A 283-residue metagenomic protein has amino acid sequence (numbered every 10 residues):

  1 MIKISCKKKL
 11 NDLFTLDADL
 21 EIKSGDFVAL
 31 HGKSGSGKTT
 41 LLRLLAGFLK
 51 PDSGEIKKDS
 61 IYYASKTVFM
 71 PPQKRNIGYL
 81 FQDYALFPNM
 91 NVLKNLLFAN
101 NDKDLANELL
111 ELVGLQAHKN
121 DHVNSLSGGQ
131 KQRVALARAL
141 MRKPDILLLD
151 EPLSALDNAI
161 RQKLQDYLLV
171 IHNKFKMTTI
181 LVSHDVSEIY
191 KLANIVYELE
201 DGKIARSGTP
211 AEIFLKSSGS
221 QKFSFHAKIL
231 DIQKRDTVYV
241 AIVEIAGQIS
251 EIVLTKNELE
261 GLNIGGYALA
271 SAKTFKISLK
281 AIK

Functional and structural regions predicted by a protein language model:
Y62-Y79: ABC ATPase NBD coupling module
K103-H118, V170: Conserved ABC ATPase "signature" region
H122-L126, Q130-Q132: Conserved ABC ATPase signature
M141-D145: A short, proline-enriched helix->beta-strand linker immediately N-terminal to the Walker B motif in ABC-type P-loop
L147-E151: Catalytic Walker B motif of ABC-type/P-loop ATPase nucleotide-binding domains
R161-F175: Helical segment within the ABC ATPase nucleotide-binding domain
K176-H184: Conserved H-loop
